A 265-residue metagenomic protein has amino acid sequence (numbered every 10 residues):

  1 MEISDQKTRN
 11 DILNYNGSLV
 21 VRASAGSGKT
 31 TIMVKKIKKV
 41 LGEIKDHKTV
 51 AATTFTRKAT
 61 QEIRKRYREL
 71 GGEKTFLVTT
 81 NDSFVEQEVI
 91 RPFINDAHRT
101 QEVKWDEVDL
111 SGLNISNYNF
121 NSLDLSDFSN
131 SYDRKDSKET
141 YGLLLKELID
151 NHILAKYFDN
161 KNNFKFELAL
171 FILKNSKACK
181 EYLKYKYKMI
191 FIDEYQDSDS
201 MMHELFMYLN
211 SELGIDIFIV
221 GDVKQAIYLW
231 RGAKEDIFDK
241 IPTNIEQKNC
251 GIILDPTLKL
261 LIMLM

Functional and structural regions predicted by a protein language model:
M1-A25, I32, T49, G112-F191 (+3 more regions): Accessory N-terminal region flanking or inserted into the helicase ATPase core in nucleic-acid motor proteins
M1-D96: P-loop NTPase Walker
K36, E62-R66, T80, F84-E88 (+4 more regions): Alpha-helical scaffold elements adjacent to nucleotide-binding pockets in ATP/GTP-utilizing enzyme cores
G42-K45, E181-L183, L209-L213: Conserved catalytic network of the ASCE P-loop NTPase/AAA+ motor domain
N95-T100, F218: DNA-processing P-loop NTPase/helicase core
Q101-L143, P242-L264: Interdomain motor-coupling "hinge/lid" segment immediately C-terminal to the ATP-binding subdomain of NTP-driven enzymes
E194: Walker B catalytic acidic pair
L205-M265: Conserved RecA-like helicase ATPase core segment that couples NTP binding/hydrolysis to strand translocation
